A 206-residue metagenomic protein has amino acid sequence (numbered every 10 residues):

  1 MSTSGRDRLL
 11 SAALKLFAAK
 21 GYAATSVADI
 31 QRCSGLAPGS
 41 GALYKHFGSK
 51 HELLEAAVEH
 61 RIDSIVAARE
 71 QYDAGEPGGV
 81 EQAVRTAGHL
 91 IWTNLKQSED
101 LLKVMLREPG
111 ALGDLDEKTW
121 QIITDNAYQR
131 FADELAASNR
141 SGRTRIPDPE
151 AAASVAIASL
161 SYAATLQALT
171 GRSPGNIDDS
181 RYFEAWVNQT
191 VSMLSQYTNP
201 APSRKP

Functional and structural regions predicted by a protein language model:
M1-S4, E70-D73, N199-P206: N-terminal intrinsically disordered/low-complexity leader segments
L9, A13-F17, I91: Short hydrophobic clusters on alpha-helical segments that form packing/core surfaces in small helical domains
L16-E52, A56: Helix-turn-helix
F47, R107-L112: Short helix-capping/turn signature of helix-turn-helix
K50, A57, R61, A87 (+4 more regions): Hydrophobic/aromatic residues within well-ordered alpha-helical segments
A57-A87, F131: Amphipathic alpha-helical linker/stalk segments
H89, T93, Q129, D133-A137 (+2 more regions): C-terminal peripheral helix-coil segments that are non-catalytic and often amphipathic
T93-Q97, V104, D114-S141, A151-S154 (+1 more regions): Amphipathic alpha-helical packing segments from all-alpha helical-bundle domains
